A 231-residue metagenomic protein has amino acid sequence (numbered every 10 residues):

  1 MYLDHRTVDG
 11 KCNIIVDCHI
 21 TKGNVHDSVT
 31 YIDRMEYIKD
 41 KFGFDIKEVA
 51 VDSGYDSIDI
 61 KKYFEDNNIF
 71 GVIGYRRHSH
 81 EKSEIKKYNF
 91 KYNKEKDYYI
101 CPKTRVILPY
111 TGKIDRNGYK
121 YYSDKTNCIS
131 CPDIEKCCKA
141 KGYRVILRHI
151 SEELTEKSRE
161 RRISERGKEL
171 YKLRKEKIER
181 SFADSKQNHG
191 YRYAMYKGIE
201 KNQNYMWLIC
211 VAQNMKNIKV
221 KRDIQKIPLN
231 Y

Functional and structural regions predicted by a protein language model:
M1-Y231: Anion-binding and metal-coordination hotspots
